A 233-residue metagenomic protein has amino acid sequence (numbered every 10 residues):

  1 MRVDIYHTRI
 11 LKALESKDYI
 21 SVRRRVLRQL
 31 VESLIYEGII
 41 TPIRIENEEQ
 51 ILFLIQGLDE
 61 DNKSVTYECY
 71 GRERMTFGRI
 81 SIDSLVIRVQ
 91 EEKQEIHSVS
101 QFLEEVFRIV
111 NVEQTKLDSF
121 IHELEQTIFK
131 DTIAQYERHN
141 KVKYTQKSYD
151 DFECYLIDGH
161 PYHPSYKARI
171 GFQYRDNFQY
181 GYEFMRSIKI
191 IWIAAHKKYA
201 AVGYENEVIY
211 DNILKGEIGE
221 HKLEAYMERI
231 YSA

Functional and structural regions predicted by a protein language model:
M1-A233: Nucleotide/phosphate-binding site architecture used for ATP/NTP-dependent chemistry
